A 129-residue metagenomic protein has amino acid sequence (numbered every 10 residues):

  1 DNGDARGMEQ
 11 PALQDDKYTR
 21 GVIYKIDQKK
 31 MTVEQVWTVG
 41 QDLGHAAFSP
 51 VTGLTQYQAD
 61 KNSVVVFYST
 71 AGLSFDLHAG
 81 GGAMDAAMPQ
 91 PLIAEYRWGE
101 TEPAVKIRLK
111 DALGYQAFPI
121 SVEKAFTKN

Functional and structural regions predicted by a protein language model:
D1-N129: Histidine-/acidic-rich catalytic cores in large beta-rich domains
